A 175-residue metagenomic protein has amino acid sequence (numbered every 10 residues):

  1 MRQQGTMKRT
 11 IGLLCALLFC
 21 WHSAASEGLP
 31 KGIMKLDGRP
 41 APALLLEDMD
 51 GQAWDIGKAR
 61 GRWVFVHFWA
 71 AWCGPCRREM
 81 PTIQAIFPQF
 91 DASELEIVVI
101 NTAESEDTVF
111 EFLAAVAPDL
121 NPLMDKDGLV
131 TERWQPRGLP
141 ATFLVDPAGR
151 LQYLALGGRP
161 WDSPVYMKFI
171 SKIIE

Functional and structural regions predicted by a protein language model:
R2-T10: Positively charged n-region of N-terminal signal peptides that target proteins for export
G12-C20: Bacterial N-terminal signal peptides
H22-A43: N-proximal helix/coil linker or "cap" segments that precede and/or mark the start of modular domains
G57-G74: Short active-site neighborhood of thiol/selenol oxidoreductases, capturing the structured segment around
H67, V99, F143-L144: Hydrophobic beta-strand core positions in alpha/beta domains
R77-V116, K126-R133: Structural microenvironment flanking redox-active thiols in thiol-disulfide oxidoreductases
E111-D119, D125-S171: Thiol/disulfide oxidoreductase modules built on the thioredoxin-like
